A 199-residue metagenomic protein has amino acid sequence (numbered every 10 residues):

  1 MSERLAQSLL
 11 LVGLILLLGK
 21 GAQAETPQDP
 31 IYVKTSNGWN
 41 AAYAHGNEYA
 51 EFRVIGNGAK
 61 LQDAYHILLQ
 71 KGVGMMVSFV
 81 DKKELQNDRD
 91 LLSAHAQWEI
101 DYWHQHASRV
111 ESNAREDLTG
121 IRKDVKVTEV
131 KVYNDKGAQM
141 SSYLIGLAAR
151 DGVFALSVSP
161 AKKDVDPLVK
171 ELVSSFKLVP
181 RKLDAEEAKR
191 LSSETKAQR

Functional and structural regions predicted by a protein language model:
M1-R4: N-terminal secretory signal peptides that target proteins for export/translocation
S8-L17: Bacterial N-terminal signal peptides
L10, L85, A155-V158, K162: Residues at structural and domain junctions
G21-G74, H104-H106, R115, G137-A138 (+2 more regions): N-terminal targeting sequences that direct proteins away from the cytosol to non-cytosolic compartments
N57-A148: Conserved polar/disulfide-associated segments of primarily extracytoplasmic proteins
